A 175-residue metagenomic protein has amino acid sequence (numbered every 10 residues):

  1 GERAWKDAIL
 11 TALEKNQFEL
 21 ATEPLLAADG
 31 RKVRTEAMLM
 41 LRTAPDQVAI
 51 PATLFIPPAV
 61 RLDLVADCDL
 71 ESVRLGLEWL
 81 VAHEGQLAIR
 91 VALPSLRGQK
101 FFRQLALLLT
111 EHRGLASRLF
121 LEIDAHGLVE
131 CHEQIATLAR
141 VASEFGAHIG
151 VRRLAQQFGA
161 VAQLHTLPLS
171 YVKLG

Functional and structural regions predicted by a protein language model:
G1-P58, R90: Active-site core of bacterial EAL-family cyclic-dinucleotide phosphodiesterase domains
E2, V48, A52, R61 (+1 more regions): Catalytic-site-adjacent helices and loops of nucleotide signaling machinery
E14, V81, S143: Anion (oxyanion) recognition and catalysis
A21-E23, E36-M40, A88-A92, E122-D124 (+2 more regions): A cross-family glycoside hydrolase active-site/sugar-binding cleft signature
K32-E36, L64-A136: Catalytic core of bacterial c-di-GMP phosphodiesterases, primarily the EAL and HD-GYP domains, capturing alpha-helical
T43-A49, V73-L77, R153: Short acidic-capped amphipathic helix/loop micro-motif used as an active-site/signal-coupling element
T53-P57, A66, R140: Conserved long alpha-helical elements within nucleotide-processing catalytic cores of c-di-GMP signaling and class III
L108-G175: The catalytic core of metal-dependent phosphodiesterases that act on cyclic dinucleotides
